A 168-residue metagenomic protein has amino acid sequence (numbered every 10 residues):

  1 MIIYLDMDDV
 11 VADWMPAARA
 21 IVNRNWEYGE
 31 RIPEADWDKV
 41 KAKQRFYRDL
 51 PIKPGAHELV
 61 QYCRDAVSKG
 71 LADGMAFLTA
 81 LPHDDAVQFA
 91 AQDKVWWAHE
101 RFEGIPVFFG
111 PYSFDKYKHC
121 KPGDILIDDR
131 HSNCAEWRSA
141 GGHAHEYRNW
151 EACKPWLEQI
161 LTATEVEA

Functional and structural regions predicted by a protein language model:
M1, T164-A168: Short intrinsically disordered terminal tails
M1-Q44, S139: Active-site neighborhood of HAD-like aspartate-dependent phosphohydrolases
V11, M15, K53-A56, A90-V95 (+2 more regions): A structural signal for well-ordered alpha-helical scaffolds and beta->alpha junctions
P33-D38, H145-E165: A short, conserved beta-to-alpha structural element at the edge of catalytic cores that scaffolds binding
L50-I52, A56-D93, A98: Substrate-recognition element of Asp-dependent hydrolases with the DxDx(T/V) motif
G74, P106-F108, H143: Conserved beta-strand segments of alpha/beta enzyme cores
L78-D124, H131-A135: Substrate-recognition "cap/lid" segment bordering the active-site pocket of phosphatases
I125-L157: Acidic, Mg2+-coordinating phosphoryl-transfer loop and its flanking beta/alpha structural elements, shared across
